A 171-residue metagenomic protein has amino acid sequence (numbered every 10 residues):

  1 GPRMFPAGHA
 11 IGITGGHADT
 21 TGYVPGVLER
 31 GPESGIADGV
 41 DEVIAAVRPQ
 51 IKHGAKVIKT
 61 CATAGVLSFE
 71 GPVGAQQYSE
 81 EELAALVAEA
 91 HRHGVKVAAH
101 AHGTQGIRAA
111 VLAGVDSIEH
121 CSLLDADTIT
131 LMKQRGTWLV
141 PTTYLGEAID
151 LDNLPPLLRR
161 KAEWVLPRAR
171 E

Functional and structural regions predicted by a protein language model:
G1-H93, T128-T130, R135-P155, R159: Divalent-metal coordination cores built from histidine and acidic residues
F5, K59, A98, S117-E119: Structured core elements
A7, H100, H120-C121, T142: Generic beta-sheet signal
A46, L86, G106, T128 (+1 more regions): Residues within well-ordered alpha-helices
S79-A85, A90, A98-V111: N-terminal active-site wall of soluble small-molecule enzyme domains
R92, K96, P156-E171: His/Asp/Glu-enriched, well-ordered alpha-helical/loop segment that forms or immediately abuts the divalent-metal
R108-T128: Structural recognition of alpha->loop->beta junctions
V115-S117, R135, L139, W164-R168: A post-motif C-terminal structural segment
